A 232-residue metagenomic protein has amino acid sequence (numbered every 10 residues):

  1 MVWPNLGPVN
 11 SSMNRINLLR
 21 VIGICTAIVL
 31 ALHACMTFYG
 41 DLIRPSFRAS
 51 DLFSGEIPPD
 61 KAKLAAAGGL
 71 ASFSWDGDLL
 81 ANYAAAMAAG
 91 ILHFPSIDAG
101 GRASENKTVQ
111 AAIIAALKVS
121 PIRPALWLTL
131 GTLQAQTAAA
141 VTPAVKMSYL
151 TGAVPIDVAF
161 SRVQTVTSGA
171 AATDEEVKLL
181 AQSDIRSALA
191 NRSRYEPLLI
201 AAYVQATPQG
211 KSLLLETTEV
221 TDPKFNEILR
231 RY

Functional and structural regions predicted by a protein language model:
M1-M13: N-terminal Lys/Arg-rich, disordered targeting/topogenic segments
N17-Y39: Hydrophobic membrane-insertion alpha-helices, especially the h-region of bacterial N-terminal signal peptides
A31, K61-L70, G101-A115, A140-G152 (+2 more regions): Alpha-helical repeat scaffolds
T37-F53, A71-S96, S120-L133, I156-S168 (+2 more regions): Amphipathic alpha-helical repeat scaffolds of TPR domains
S46-A66: Short extracytoplasmic/periplasmic juxtamembrane "stem" segments immediately C-terminal to an N-terminal membrane anchor
G90, A103, A135-T137: Structural motif corresponding to the intra-repeat A-B loop/turn of tetratricopeptide repeats
L130-V177: Soluble extracytoplasmic domains of inner/organellar membrane proteins
T173-Y232: Terminal, low-structured helical/coil segments at or just beyond the last alpha-helical repeat
